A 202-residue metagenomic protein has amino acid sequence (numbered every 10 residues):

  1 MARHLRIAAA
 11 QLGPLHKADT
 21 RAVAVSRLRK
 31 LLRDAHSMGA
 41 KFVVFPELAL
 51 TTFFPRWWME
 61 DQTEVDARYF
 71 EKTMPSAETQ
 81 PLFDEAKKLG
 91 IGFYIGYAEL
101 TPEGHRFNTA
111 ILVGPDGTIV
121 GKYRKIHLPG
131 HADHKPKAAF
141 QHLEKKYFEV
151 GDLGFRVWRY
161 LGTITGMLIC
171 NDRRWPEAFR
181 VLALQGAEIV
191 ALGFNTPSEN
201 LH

Functional and structural regions predicted by a protein language model:
M1, K87-K88, R159-L161: Extracellular/periplasmic catalytic domains that process cell-envelope and extracellular macromolecules
M1-L15: Short beta-strand segments enriched in small/hydrophobic residues
L5, G39-K41, L89-G92, T163 (+1 more regions): Loop/turn elements at helix/coil->beta-strand transitions in domains of secreted/extracellular proteins
G13-A22, E60, E71, D133-K137 (+1 more regions): Acidic/histidine-rich helix-loop elements that form or flank divalent-metal/phosphate-binding sites at the catalytic
R21-D116, K122-R124, G130-H131, T196-H202: Cys-nucleophile CN-hydrolase/nitrilase-fold catalytic domain and related Cys-dependent amidase chemistry that acts on
T101-I189, G193-H202: Active-site catalytic loop in hydrolytic enzyme cores
